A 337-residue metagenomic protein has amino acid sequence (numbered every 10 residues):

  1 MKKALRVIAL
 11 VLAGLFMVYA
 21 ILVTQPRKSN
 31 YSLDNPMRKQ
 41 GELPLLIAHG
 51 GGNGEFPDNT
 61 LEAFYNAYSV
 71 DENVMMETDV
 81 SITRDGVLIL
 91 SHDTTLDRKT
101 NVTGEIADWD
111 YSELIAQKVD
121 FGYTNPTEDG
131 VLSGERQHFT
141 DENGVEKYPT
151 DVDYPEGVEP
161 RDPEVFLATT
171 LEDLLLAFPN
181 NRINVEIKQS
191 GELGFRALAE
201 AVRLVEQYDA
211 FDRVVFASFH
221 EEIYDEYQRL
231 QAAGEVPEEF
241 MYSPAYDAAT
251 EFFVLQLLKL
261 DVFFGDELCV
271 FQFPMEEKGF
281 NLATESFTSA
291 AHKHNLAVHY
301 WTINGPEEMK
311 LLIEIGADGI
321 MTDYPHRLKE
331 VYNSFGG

Functional and structural regions predicted by a protein language model:
K2-G337: Phosphate-group recognition and catalysis centered on beta-loop-alpha active-site segments
